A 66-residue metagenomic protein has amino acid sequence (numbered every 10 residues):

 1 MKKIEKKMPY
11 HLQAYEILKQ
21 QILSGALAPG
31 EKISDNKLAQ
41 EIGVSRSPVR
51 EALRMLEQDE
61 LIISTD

Functional and structural regions predicted by a protein language model:
M1-D66: Short linear motifs at protein or domain termini
